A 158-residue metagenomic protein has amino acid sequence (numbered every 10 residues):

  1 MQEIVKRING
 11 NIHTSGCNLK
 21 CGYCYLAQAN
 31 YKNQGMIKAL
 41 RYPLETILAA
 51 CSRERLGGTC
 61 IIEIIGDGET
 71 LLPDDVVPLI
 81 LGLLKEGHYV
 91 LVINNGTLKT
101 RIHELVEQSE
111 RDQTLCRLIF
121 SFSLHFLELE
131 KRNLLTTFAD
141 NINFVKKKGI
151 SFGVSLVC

Functional and structural regions predicted by a protein language model:
M1-N33: N-terminal pre-core extensions flanking Radical SAM catalytic domains
R7-N9, Q28-R41, L56-P73, L84-R101 (+2 more regions): Core AdoMet radical
G22-Y23, V76, E104-L105: Short aromatic-enriched loop/helix-cap "lid" or pocket-rim segments at secondary-structure transitions that line
P43-A50, L79, R101, L105 (+1 more regions): A general structural detector for well-ordered alpha-helical segments in enzyme core domains, enriched
A50-L56: Glycine-rich helix-loop-beta junction characteristic of Rossmann-like nucleotide cofactor-binding loops
V76-G82: N-terminal active-site wall of soluble small-molecule enzyme domains
L84-K85, N143-K147: Anion (oxyanion) recognition and catalysis
S109: Conserved active-site and SAM-binding loop architecture of S-adenosyl-L-methionine-dependent nucleic-acid
